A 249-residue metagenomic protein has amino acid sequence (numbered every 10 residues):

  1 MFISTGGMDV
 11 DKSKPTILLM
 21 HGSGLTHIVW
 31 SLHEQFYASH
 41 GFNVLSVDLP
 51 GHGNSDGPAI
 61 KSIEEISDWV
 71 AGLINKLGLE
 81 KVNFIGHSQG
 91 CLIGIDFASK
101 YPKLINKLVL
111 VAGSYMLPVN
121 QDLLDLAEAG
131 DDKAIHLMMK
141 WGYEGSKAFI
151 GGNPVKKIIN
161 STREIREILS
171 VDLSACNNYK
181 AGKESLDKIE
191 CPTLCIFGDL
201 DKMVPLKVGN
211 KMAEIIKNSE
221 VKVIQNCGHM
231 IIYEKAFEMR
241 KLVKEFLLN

Functional and structural regions predicted by a protein language model:
S4-D56: Conserved HGGG/HGGXW glycine-rich cap/lid loop of the alpha/beta-hydrolase fold
H21-S23, V82, G86-S88, G198: Conserved alpha/beta-hydrolase "nucleophile elbow" surrounding the catalytic nucleophile
E65-V82: Conserved acidic catalytic loop of the alpha/beta-hydrolase fold
L92-H136: Flexible "cap/lid" loop of the alpha/beta hydrolase fold
D125-K188: Conserved alpha/beta-hydrolase catalytic His-Asp/Glu region
I189, C195-F197, D201: Short beta-strand/loop motif that positions the catalytic acidic residue of the alpha/beta-hydrolase fold
L206, N210-H229: Catalytic histidine neighborhood in serine/cysteine hydrolases with alpha/beta-hydrolase-type architecture
C227-R240: Catalytic histidine-centered segment of alpha/beta-hydrolase-like enzymes
